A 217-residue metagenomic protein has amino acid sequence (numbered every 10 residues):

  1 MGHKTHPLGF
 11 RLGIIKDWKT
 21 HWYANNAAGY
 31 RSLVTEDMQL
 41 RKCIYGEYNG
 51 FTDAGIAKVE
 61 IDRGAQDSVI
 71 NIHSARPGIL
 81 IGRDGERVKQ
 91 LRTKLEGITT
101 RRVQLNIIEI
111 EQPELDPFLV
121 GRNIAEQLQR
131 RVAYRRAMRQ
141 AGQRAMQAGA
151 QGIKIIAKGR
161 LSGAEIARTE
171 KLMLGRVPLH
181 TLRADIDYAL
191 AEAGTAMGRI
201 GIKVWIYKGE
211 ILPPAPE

Functional and structural regions predicted by a protein language model:
M1-E217: RNA-contacting regions in translation and RNA-metabolism proteins, encompassing KH/S1 modules where present
